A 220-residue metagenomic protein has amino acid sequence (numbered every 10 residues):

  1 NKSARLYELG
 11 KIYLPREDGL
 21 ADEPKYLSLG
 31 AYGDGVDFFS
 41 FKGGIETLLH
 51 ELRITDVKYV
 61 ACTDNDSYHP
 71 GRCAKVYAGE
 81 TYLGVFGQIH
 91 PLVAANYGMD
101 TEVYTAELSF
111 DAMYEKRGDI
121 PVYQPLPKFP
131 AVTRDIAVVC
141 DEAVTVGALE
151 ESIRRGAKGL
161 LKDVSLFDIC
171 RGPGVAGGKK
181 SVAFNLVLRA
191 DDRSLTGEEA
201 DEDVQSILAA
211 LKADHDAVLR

Functional and structural regions predicted by a protein language model:
N1-G10, R16-S28, D34-R220: A carboxyl-terminal module marker
